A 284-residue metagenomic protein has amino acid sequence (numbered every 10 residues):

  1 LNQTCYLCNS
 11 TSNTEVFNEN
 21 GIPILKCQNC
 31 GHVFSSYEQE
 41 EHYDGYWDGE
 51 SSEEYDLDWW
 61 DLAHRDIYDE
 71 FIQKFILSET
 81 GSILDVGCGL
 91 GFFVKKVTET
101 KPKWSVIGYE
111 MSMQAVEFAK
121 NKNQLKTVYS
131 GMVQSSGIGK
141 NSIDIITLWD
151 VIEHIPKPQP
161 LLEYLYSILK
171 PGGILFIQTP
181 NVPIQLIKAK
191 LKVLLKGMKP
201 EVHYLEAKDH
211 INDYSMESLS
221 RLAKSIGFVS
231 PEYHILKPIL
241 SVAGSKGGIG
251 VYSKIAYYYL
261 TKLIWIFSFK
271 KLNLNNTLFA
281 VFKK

Functional and structural regions predicted by a protein language model:
L1-N141, I145-W149, Q159-L162, E232-P238 (+2 more regions): Conserved N-terminal segment of class I S-adenosyl-L-methionine
E15, I22, M111, L148 (+2 more regions): S-adenosyl-L-methionine-dependent methyltransferase catalytic module, highlighting the catalytic core
W104-S105, G173-L175: A conserved nucleotide-sugar
